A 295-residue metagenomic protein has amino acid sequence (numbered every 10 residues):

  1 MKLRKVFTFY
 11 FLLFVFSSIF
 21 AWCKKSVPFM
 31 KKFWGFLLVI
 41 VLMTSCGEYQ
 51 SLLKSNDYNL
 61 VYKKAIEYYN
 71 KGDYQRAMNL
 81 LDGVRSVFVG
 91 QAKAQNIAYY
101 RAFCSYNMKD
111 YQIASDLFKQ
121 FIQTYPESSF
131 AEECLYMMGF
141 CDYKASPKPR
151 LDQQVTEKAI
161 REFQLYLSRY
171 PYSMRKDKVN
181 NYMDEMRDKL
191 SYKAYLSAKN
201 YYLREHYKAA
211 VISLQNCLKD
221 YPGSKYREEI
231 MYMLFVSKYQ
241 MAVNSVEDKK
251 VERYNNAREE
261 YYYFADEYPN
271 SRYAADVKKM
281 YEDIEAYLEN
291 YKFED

Functional and structural regions predicted by a protein language model:
L3-T8, F33-W34, L42-D295: Acidic, polar-rich low-complexity tracts and alpha-helical solenoid repeat scaffolds
T8-A21: Hydrophobic alpha-helical signal peptides and transmembrane signal-/tail-anchor segments that drive secretory-pathway
L13, V39-I40: Short, linear, compositionally biased motifs with a strong N-terminal bias
A21-W22, S45: The N-terminal extracellular segments of secreted preproproteins, especially immediately downstream of signal
